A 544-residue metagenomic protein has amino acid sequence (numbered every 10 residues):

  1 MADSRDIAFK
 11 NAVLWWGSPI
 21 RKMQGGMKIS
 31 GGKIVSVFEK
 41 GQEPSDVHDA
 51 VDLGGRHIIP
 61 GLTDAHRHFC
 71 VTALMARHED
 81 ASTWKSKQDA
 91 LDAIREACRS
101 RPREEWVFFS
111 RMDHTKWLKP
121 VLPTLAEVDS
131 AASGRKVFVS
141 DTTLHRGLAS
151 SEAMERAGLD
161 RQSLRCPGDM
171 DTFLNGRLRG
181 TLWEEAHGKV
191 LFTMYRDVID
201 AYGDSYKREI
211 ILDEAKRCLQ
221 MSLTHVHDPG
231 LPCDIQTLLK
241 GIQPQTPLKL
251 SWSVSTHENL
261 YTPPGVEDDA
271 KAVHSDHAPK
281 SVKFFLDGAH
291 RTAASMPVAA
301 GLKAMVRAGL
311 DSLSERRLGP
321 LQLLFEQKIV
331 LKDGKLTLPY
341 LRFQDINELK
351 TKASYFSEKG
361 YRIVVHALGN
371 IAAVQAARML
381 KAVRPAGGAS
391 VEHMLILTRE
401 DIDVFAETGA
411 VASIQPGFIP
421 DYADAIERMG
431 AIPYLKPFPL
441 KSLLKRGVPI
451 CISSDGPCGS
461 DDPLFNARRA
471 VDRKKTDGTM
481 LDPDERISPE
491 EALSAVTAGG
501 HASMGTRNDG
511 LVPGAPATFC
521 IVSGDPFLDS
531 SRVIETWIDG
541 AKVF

Functional and structural regions predicted by a protein language model:
M1, L14-G17, K22-M23, V51-D52 (+2 more regions): Histidine- and aromatic-rich ligand-binding microenvironments
S4-K10, W15, P19-S30, I34-K249 (+7 more regions): Divalent metal-binding segments
W106-F108, F138-V139, S251-V254, S390 (+3 more regions): Structural recognition of the beta-strand scaffold that forms the well-ordered cores of secreted hydrolase catalytic
I242-Q245, D268-H277, E358, F405-G409: Acidic (Asp/Glu)-rich catalytic clusters
A293-G301, R307, N466-R473: Short, flexible, mixed-charge acidic loops at enzyme active sites
V298-D311, K332-D345, P385-S390, A425-K436: Glycine-rich tight-turn/loop motif centered on a GG-T
S354-V364, I371-A389, H393-M394, R399-E407 (+4 more regions): His/Asp/Glu-enriched, well-ordered alpha-helical/loop segment that forms or immediately abuts the divalent-metal
